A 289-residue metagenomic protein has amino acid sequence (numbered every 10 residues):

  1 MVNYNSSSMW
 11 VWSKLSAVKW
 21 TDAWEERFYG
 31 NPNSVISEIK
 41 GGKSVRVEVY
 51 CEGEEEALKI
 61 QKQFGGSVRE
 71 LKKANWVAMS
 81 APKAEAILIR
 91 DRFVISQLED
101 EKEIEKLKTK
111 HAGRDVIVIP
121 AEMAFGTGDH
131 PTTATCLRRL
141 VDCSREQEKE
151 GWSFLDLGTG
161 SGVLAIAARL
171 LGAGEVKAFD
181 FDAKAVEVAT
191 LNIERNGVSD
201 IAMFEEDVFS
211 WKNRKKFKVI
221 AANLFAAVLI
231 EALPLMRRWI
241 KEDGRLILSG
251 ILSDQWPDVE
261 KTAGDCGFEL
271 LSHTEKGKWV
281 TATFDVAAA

Functional and structural regions predicted by a protein language model:
V2-K108: N-terminal auxiliary segments of SAM/dcSAM-dependent transferases
V49, D156, A178, A221 (+1 more regions): Conserved SAM-binding loop
S67, V94, S153, E175 (+2 more regions): Conserved beta-strand segments of alpha/beta enzyme cores
W76-E148: SAM-dependent Rossmann-like transferase core, predominantly class I methyltransferases with a strong bias toward
D91-F93, W152, G244: Surface-exposed loop/turn positions
M123, T127-N213: Conserved SAM/SAH cofactor-binding pocket of Class I
F181-A289: S-adenosylmethionine
